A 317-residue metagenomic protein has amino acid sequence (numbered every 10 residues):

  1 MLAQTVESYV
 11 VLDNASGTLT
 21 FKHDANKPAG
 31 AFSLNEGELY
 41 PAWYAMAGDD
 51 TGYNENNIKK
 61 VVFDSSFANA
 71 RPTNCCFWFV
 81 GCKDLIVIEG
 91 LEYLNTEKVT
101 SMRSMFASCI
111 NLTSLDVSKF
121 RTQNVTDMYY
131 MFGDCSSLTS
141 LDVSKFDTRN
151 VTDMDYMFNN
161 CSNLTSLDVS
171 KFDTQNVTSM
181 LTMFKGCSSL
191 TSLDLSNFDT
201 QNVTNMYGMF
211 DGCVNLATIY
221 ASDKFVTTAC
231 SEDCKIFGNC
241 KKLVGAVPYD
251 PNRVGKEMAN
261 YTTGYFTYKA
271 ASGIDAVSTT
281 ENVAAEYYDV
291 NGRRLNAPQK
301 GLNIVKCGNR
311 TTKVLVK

Functional and structural regions predicted by a protein language model:
L2-A271: Negatively charged
Q4-T5, T279-T280, P298: Short solvent-exposed loop/turn micro-motifs enriched in small/polar/acidic residues
V10-V11, Y287, V305: A short beta-strand micro-motif
A15, V290-G292, C307: Short, ordered coil/turn segments that flank beta-strands lining enzyme active or ligand-binding pockets
K269-N291: Residue-level detector of functionally pivotal "anchor" positions at catalytic/ligand-binding pockets or at interdomain
Q299-N303: A glycine-anchored, Pro-Gly-centered beta-turn/N-cap motif
I304-K317: C-terminal tail/sorting-segment detector
